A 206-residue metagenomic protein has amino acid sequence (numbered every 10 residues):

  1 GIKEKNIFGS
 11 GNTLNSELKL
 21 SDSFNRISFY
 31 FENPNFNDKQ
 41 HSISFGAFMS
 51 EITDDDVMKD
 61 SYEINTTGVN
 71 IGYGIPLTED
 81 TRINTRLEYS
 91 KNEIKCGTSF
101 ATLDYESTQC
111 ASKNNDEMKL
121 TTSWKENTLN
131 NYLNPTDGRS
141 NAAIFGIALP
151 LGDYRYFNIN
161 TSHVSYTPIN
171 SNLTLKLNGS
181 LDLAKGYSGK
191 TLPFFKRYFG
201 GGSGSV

Functional and structural regions predicted by a protein language model:
G1-N134, R139-N141, G200-V206: Gram-negative/organellar outer-membrane beta-barrel architecture
N15, P135, R155, S171-T174: Short, surface-exposed helix-loop/turn micro-motifs enriched in polar/charged residues
S50, I144-P150, D182-G186: Short glycine-rich beta-strand segments
D56-M58, C96-G97, Y154-R155, S188-L192: Short conserved micro-motifs at the rims of enzyme active sites and ligand-binding pockets
P76-T81, I169-L175: Secondary-structure transition into beta-strands, especially the periplasmic turns and strand N-termini that construct
S123, N127, G146, S162-Y166 (+1 more regions): Generic, well-ordered alpha-helical scaffold segments in large soluble proteins
T136-V164: Loop-centered beta-sheet repeat module
S171-V206: Extracytoplasmic gating/loop element in the C-terminal half of outer-membrane beta-barrel translocons and assembly
